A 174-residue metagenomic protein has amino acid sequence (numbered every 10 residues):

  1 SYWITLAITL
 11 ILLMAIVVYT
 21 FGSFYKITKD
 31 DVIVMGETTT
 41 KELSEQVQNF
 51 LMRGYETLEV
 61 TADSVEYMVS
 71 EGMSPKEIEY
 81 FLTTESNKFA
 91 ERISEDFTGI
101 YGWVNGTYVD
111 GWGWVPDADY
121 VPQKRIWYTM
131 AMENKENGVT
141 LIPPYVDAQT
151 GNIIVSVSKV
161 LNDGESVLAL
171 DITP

Functional and structural regions predicted by a protein language model:
S1-D30, V34: Extreme N-terminal signal-anchor transmembrane helix of membrane signaling/transducer proteins, especially in bacteria
Y2, A15, T20, P116 (+2 more regions): A general marker of short, structured functional hotspots
Y2-L6, T40, I100, S166-L168 (+1 more regions): Generic low-polarity alpha-helical segments
A15, I27, Q48-N49, V69 (+1 more regions): Short N-terminal micro-motifs specific to bacterial/archaeal maturation and metal-cluster initiation sites
Y25, K29, V47, D117-Y120 (+1 more regions): Alpha-helix initiation/capping motif
V34-E42, Q46-T140: Extracytoplasmic/periplasmic sensory segments of membrane signal-transduction proteins
N105, V146-D147: Residues that form or immediately flank small-molecule/cofactor binding pockets and catalytic motifs
P144, T150-P174: Conserved beta-strands of PAS-like sensory domains
